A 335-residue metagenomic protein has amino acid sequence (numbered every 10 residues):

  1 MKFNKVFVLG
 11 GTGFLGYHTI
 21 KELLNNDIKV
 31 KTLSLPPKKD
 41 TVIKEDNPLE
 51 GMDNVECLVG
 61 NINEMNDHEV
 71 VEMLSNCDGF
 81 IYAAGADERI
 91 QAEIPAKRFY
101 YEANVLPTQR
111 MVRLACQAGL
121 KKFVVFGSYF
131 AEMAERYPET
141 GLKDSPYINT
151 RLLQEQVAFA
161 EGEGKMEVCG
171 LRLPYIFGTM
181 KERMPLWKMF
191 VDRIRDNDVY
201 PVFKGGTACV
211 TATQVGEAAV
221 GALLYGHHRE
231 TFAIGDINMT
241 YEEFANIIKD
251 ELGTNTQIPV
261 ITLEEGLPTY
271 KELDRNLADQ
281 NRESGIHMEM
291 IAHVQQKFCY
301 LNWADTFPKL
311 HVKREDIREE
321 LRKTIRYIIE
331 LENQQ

Functional and structural regions predicted by a protein language model:
K5, Y300-Q335: Amphipathic terminal alpha-helices
V6-N26: N-terminal Rossmann NAD(P)H-binding glycine-rich loop of SDR-like oxidoreductase domains
L9, L33, A83-A84, F123-Y129 (+1 more regions): SDR active-site strand-loop-helix element
V55-L106, E132, Y137: NAD(P)H-binding glycine-rich loop region in Rossmannoid oxidoreductase-like domains and their noncatalytic homologs
L106-T150, C169: Conserved Rossmann-fold NAD(P)-dependent oxidoreductase catalytic core, especially the SDR/UDP-sugar
E139-I237: Oxidoreductase cofactor-interface core, primarily capturing Rossmann-like NAD(P)-dependent enzymes
G206-T213, F232-E251, E264-Y270, E315: Substrate-binding strand-loop-helix patch in Rossmann-like NAD(P)-dependent oxidoreductase/epimerase domains
A245-L301: Terminal hydrophobic/aromatic helix or amphipathic segment near a protein terminus
